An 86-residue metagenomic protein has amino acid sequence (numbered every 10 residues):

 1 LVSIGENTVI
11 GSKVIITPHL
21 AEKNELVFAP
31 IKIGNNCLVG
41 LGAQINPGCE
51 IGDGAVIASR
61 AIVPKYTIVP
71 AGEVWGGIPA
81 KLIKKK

Functional and structural regions predicted by a protein language model:
L1-I51, S59-A61, Y66-T67, E73 (+1 more regions): Flexible, glycine/small-residue-enriched loop-and-beta-strand segment within the central core of proteins
